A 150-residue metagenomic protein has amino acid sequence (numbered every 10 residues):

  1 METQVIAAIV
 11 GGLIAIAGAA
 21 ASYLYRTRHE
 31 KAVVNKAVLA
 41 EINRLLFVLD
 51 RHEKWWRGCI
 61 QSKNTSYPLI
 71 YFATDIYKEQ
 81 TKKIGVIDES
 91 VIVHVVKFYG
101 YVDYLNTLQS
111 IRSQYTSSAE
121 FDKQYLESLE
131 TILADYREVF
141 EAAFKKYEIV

Functional and structural regions predicted by a protein language model:
M1-R28: Membrane-embedded hydrophobic alpha-helical segments
E2, G12, G18, N35 (+3 more regions): Functionally constrained cores in energy, signaling, and assembly domains
E2, T27, K31, I84 (+1 more regions): Generic alpha-helical structural element
Y25-F47: Juxtamembrane membrane-water interface segments immediately C-terminal to a transmembrane helix
L39-V150: Interfacial alpha-helical end/capping and short helix-turn segments at domain and membrane boundaries
